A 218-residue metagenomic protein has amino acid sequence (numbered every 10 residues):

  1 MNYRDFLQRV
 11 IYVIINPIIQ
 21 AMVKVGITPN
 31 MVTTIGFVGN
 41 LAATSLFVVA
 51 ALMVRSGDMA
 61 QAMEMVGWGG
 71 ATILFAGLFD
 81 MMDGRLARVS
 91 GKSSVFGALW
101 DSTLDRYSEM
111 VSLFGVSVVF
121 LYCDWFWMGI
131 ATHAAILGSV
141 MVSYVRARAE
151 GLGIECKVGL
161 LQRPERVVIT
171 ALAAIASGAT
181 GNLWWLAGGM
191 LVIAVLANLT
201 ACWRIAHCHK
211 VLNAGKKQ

Functional and structural regions predicted by a protein language model:
M1-G70, V111-Q218: Hydrophobic alpha-helical transmembrane segments
T72-D124: Hydrophobic, well-structured mid-protein blocks that either form specific transmembrane helices
